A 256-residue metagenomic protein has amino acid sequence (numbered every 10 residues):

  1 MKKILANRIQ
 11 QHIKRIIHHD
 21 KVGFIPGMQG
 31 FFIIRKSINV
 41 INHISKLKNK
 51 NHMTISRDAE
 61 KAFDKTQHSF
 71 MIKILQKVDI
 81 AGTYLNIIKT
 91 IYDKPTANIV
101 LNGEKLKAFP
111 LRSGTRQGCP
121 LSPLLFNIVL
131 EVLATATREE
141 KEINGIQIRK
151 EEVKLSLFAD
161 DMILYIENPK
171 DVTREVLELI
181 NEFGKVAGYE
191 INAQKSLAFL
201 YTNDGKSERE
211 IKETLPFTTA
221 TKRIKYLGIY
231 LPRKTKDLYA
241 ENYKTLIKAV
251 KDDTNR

Functional and structural regions predicted by a protein language model:
M1-R256: Nucleotidyl polymerases of mobile genetic elements and RNA viruses
